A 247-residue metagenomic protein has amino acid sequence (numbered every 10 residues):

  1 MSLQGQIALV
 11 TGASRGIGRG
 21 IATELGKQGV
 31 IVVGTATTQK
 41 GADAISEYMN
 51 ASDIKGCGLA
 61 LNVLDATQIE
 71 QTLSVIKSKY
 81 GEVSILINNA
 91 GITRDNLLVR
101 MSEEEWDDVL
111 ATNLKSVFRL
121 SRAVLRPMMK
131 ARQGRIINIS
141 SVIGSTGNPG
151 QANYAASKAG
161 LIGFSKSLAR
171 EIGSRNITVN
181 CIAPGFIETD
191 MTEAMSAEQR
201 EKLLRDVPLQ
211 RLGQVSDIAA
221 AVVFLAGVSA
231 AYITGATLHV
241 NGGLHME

Functional and structural regions predicted by a protein language model:
I7, S14-G16: Conserved glycine-rich cofactor-binding loop
Q28-A44: Conserved glycine-rich Rossmann-like NAD(P)H-binding loop of the short-chain dehydrogenase/reductase
L97-L98, S102-L110, T192, L203: Substrate-binding pocket helix/loop in short-chain dehydrogenase/reductase
S121, S157, S165: Active-site helix of classical SDR
R126, R170-S174, A231: Alpha-helical segment proximal to the catalytic Tyr-Lys
S141: Residue(s) in the substrate-gating loop at a strand-loop-helix junction that position the organic substrate next
G173, T178, I233-G235, N241: Short, small/polar-rich loop/turn modules that mediate ligand/substrate recognition or access, typified
